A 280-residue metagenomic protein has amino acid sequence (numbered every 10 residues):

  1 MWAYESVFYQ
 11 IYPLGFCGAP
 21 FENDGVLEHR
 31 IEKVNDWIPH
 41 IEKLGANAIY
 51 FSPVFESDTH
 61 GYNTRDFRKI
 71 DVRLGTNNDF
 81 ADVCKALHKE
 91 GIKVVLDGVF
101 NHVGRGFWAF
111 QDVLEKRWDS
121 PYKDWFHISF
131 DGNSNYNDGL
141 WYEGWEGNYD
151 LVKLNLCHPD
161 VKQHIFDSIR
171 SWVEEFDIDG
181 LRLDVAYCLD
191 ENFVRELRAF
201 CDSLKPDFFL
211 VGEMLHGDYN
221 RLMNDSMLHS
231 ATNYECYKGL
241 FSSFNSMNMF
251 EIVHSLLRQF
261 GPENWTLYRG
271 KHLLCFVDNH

Functional and structural regions predicted by a protein language model:
M1-W2, L267: Short, flexible hinge/linker loops that cap or flank conserved catalytic cores
W2-V7, Y12-N47, V54-E175, L197-S203 (+1 more regions): Substrate-binding/active-site clefts of carbohydrate-active enzymes
V7-Q10, I49-F51, V94-L96, L181 (+3 more regions): Hydrophobic faces of well-ordered beta-strands that scaffold small-molecule active sites in alpha/beta enzyme cores
L14, V54, V99-N101, A186-C188 (+3 more regions): Active-site beta-loop-alpha junctions enriched in small/polar residues
F110-W118, R198-H280: Conserved alpha/beta catalytic core and glycan-binding cleft of carbohydrate-active enzymes
E174-R182: Short, surface-exposed connector motifs at secondary-structure boundaries
N192: Phosphate-binding active sites in nucleotide-utilizing proteins
